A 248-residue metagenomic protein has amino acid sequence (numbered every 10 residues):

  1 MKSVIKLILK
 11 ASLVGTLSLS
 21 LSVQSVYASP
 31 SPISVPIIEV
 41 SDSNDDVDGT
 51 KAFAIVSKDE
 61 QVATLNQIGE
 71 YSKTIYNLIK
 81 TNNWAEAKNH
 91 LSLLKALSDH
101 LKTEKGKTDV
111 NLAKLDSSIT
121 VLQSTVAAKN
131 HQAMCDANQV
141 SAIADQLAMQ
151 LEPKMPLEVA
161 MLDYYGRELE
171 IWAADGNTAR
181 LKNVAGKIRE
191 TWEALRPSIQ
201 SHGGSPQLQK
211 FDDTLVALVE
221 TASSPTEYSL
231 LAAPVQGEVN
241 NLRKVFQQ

Functional and structural regions predicted by a protein language model:
M1-S12: Bacterial Sec-dependent N-terminal signal peptides
K10-S20: Bacterial N-terminal signal peptides
Q24-Y27: Sec/Tat signal peptide C-region and signal peptidase I cleavage site
P30-L93, G106, V110, S124 (+1 more regions): Immediate post-signal-peptide N-terminus of mature secreted/exported proteins
T50-A52, L97-K114, T191-Q209: Short, solvent-exposed, charged loop/turn and helix-capping segments that join or cap alpha-helices on peripheral
L65, G69-S72, A127-L215, A233-Q248: Extended amphipathic alpha-helical interaction segments
I79, T125-V126, A173, S223: Hydrophobic/aromatic side-chain positions at a characteristic register within alpha-helices of tetratricopeptide repeats
K102-A142: Extended, hydrophobic interaction surfaces within ordered domains
